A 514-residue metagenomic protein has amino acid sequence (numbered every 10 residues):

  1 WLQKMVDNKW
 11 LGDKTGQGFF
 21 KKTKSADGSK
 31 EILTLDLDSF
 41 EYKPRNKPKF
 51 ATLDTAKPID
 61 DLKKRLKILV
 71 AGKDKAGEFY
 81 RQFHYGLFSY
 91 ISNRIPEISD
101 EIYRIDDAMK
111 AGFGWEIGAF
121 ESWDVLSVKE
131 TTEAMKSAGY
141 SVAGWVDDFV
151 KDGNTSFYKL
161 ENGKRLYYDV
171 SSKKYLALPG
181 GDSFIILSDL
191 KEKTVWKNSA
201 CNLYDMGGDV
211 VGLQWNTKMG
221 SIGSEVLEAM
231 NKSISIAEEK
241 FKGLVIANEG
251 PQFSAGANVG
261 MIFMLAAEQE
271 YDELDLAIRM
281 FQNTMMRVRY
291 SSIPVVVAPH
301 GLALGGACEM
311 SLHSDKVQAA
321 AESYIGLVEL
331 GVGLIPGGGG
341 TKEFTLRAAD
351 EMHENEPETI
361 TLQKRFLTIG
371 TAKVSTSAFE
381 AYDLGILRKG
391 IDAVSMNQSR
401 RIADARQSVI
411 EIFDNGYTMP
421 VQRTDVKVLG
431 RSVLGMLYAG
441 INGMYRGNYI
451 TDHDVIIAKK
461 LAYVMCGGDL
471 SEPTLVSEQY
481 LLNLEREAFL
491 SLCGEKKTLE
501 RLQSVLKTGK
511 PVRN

Functional and structural regions predicted by a protein language model:
W1-L244, N248-P251, G260-M280, M286-I293 (+5 more regions): N-terminal glycine-rich phosphate-binding loop for ADP-containing cofactors
A255-A257: Extended, composition-driven regions rather than compact fold-specific motifs
E309: Short alpha-helical segment that forms part of, or immediately flanks, the ligand-binding pocket in carbohydrate-active
